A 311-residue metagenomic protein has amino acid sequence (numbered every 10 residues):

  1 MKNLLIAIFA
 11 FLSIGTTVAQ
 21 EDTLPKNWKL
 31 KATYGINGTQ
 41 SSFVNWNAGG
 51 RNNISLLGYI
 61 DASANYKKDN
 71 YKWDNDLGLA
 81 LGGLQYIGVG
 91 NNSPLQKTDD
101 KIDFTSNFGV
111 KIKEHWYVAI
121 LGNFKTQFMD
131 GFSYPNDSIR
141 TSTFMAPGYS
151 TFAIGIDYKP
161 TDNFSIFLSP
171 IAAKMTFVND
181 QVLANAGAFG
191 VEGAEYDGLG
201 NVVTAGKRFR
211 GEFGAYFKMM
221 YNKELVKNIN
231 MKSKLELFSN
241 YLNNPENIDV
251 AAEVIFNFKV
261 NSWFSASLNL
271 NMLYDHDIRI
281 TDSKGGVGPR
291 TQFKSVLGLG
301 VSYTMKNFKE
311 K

Functional and structural regions predicted by a protein language model:
T23-Q40, Y71-W73: Transmembrane beta-strand segments of Gram-negative outer membrane beta-barrel proteins
A32, I36-G38, G58-Y66, F104-V110 (+7 more regions): Residues on the lipid-exposed face of transmembrane beta-strands in outer-membrane beta-barrel proteins
I36-S42, K68-N70, L79-Q85, F124-D130 (+4 more regions): Transmembrane beta-strands of outer-membrane beta-barrel pores
V44-G50, Q85-P94, D137-S142, V202-K207 (+2 more regions): Extracellular loop and loop/strand-boundary signature of outer-membrane beta-barrel proteins
N52-G58, T98-I102, A146-S150, F209-A215 (+2 more regions): Residues that define the transmembrane beta-barrel architecture of outer-membrane proteins
Y71-W73, H115-V118, N163-I166, N228-M231 (+2 more regions): Repeated loop/turn-to-beta-strand initiation elements of outer-membrane beta-barrel proteins
P94-G214: Outer-membrane pore/translocation modules
Q292-K311: Outer-membrane beta-barrel "beta-signal"
